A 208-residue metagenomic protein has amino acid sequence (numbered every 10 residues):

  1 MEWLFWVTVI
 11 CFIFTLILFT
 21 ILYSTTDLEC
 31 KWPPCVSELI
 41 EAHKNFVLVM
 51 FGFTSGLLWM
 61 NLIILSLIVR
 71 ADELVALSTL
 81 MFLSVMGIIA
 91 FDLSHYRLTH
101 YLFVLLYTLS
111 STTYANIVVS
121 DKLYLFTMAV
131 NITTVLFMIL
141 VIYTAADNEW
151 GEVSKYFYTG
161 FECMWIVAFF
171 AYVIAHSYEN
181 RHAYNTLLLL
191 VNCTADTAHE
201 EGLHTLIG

Functional and structural regions predicted by a protein language model:
M1-L65: N-terminal topogenic module of multi-pass integral membrane proteins
T8, R70-S78, L123-V130, L188: Membrane-interfacial loop-to-transmembrane alpha-helix junctions, especially the N-terminal start
L16-C30, L83-R97, V135-E152, Y178: C-terminal ends of transmembrane alpha-helices and the immediately adjacent extracellular/lumenal or cytosolic loop
I17-T20, W59-M60, M86, N116 (+1 more regions): Hydrophobic residues within the alpha-helical transmembrane core of Major Facilitator Superfamily
Y23-E38, D72-L80, L106, N148-S154 (+1 more regions): Interhelical loop segments of eukaryotic multi-pass membrane proteins
L65-E73, Y96, S120-F126, G151: Membrane-interface helix-boundary motifs at transmembrane edges
S78-L123: Membrane-proximal helix-loop-helix units in multi-pass membrane proteins
V119-G208: Terminal transmembrane helical module of multi-pass membrane proteins
